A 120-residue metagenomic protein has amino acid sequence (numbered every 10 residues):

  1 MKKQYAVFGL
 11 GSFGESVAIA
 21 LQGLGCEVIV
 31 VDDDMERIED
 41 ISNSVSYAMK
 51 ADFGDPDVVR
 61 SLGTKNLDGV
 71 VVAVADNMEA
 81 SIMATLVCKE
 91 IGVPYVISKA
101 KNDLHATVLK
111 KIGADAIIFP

Functional and structural regions predicted by a protein language model:
M1-P120: Cytosolic regulatory regions of ion transport systems
